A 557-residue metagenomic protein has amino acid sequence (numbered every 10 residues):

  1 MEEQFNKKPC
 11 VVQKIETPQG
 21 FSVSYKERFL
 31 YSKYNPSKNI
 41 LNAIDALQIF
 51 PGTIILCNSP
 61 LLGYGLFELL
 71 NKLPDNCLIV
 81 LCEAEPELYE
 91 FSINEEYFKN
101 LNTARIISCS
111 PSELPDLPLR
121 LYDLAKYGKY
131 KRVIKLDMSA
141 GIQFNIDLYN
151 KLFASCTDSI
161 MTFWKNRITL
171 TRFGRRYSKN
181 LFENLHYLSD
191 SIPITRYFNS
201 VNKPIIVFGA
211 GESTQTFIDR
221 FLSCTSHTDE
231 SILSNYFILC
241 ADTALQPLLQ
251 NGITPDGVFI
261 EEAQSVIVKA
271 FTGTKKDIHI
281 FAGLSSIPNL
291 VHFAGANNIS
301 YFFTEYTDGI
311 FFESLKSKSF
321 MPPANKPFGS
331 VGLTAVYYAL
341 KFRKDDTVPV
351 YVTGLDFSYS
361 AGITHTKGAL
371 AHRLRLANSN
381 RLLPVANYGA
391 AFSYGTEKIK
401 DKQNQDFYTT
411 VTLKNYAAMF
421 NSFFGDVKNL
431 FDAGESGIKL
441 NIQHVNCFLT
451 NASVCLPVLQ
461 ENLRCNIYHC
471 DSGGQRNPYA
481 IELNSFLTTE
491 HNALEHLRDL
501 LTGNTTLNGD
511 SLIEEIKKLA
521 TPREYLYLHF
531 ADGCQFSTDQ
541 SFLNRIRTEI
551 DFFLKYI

Functional and structural regions predicted by a protein language model:
M1-N235, Q246-P255, V266-D277, P288-L290 (+4 more regions): N-terminal donor/sugar-recognition subdomains of glycan-related enzymes, prototypically the membrane-proximal stem
R167, S360-P384: Aromatic/acidic polysaccharide-binding cleft in carbohydrate-active enzymes
G209, A241, E261, G283 (+2 more regions): Generic beta-strand/beta-sheet core signal
C240-A244, I280, A335: Extended, hydrophobic alpha-helical segments in both membrane/secreted and soluble proteins
A244-L245, N251-E262, F342-H365, I557: Glycine-rich phosphate/pyrophosphate-binding loops and their adjacent beta-strand/loop elements at enzyme active sites
F281-A282, I287: Phosphate/pyrophosphate-binding betaalpha-module
P288-F357: Active-site/ligand-binding-proximal alpha/beta "capping" segment
A377-K398: Short, flexible loop segments at boundaries between secondary-structure elements
